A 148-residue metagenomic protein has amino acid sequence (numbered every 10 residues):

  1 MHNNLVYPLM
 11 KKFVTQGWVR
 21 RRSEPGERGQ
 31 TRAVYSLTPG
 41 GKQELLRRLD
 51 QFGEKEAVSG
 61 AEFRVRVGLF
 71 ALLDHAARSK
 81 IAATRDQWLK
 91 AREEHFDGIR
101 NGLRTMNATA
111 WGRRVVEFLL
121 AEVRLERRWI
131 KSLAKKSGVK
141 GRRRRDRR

Functional and structural regions predicted by a protein language model:
M1-V58: Basic helix-turn-helix/winged-helix DNA-binding cores and closely related short helical interaction motifs
L5-P8, A33, A110-L120: Alpha-helical scaffold segments that form or flank carboxylate-/histidine-based iron centers
L46-E94: Amphipathic alpha-helical dimerization/coiled-coil segments that flank or bridge DNA-binding/regulatory modules
D97-V116: Acidic interhelical loop/turn segments
V123-K136: Amphipathic alpha-helical coiled-coil segments
G138-R148: Long amphipathic alpha-helical coiled-coil segments
